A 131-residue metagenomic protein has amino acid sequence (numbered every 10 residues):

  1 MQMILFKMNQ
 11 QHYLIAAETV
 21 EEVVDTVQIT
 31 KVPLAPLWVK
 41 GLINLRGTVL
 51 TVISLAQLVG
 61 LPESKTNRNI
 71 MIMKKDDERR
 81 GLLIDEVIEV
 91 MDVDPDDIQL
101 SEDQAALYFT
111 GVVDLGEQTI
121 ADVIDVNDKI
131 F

Functional and structural regions predicted by a protein language model:
M1-F131: An acidic, low-aromatic, low-complexity terminal/linker signal
